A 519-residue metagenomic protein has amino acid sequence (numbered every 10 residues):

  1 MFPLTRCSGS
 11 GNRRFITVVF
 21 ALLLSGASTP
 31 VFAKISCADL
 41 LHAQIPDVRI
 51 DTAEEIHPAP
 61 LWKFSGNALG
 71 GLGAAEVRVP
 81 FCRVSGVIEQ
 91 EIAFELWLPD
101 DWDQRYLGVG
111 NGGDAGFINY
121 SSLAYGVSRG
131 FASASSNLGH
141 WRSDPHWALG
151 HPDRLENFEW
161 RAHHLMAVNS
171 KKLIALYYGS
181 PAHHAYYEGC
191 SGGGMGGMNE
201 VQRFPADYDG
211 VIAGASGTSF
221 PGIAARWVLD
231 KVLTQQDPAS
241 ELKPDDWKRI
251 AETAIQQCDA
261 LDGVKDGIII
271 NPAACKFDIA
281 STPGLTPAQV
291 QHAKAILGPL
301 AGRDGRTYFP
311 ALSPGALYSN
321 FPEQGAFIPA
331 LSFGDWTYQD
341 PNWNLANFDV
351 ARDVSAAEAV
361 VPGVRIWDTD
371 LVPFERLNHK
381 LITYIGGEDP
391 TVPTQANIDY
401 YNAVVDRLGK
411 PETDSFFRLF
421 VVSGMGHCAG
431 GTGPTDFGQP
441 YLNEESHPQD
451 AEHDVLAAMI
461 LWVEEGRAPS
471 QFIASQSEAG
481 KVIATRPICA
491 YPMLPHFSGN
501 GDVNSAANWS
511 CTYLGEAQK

Functional and structural regions predicted by a protein language model:
M1-R13: N-terminal secretory signal peptides that target proteins for export/translocation
I16-A27: Bacterial N-terminal signal peptides
F32-R105, Y120-S121, A251, V264-I269 (+6 more regions): Catalytic-loop region of hydrolases
G70-L72, G112-G179, A225-R226, L233 (+2 more regions): Cap/lid segment of the alpha/beta-hydrolase catalytic domain
S180-S191: Alpha/beta-hydrolase fold nucleophile elbow
G189-N199: Glycine-rich nucleophile elbow surrounding the catalytic serine of serine-hydrolase chemistry
N199-V201, A206-A301, V421, T435-A451: A catalytic-pocket lid/entrance helix-loop region that shapes and gates access to the active site across common
C275-V392, I398, N402-D414: Substrate-gating cap/lid region and adjacent catalytic-acid/histidine neighborhood within extracellular/lumenal
